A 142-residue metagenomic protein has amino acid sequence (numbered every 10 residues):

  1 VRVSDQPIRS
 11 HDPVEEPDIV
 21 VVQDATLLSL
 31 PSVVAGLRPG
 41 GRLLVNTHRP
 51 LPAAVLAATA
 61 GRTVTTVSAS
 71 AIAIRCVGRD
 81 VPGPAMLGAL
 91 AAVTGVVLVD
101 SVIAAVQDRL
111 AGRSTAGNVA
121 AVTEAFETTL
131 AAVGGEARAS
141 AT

Functional and structural regions predicted by a protein language model:
V1-T142: Active-site cofactor/cluster-binding pocket
